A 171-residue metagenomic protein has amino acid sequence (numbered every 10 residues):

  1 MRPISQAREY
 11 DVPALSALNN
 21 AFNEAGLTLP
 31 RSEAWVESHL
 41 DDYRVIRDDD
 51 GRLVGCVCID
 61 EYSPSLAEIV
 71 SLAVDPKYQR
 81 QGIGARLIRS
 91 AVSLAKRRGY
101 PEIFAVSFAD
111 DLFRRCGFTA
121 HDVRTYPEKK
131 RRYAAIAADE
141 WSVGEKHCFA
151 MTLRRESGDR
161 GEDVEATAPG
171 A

Functional and structural regions predicted by a protein language model:
M1-P30, R47-R52, E145-C148, T152-E156 (+1 more regions): Short amphipathic alpha-helix that is part of the acyltransferase structural core
D11, S65, F108-A109: A generic "binding-loop/recognition-motif" signal
N23, A120-V123, D139: Short, hinge-like loop/turn segments at secondary-structure boundaries
P30-Y43, D48-D49, G55-L66, V70-A73: A conserved beta-strand-loop-helix scaffold within acyl/acetyltransferase catalytic domains
R31-E33, Y133-E140: Short, P/G- and charge-enriched loop/turn segments at secondary-structure junctions
L72-Q79, F108-A109: A short, internal acetyl-CoA/4′-phosphopantetheine-binding micro-motif in the GNAT/acyltransferase core
R80-S93, A105: Conserved acetyl-CoA-binding loop-helix of GNAT-fold acetyltransferases
R97, P101, S107-A134: Conserved active-site alpha-helix within GNAT-family acetyltransferase domains
